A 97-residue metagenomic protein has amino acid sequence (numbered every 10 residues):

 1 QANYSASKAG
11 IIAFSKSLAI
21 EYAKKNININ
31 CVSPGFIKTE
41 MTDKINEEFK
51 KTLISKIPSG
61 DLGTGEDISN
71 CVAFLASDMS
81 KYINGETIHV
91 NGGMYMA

Functional and structural regions predicted by a protein language model:
A2: Cytosolic ligand/metal-binding cores
S7, S15: Active-site helix of classical SDR
I12, N30-K44: Short, flexible catalytic-loop segment of classical short-chain dehydrogenase/reductase
A13-F14, E21, D67, F74: Structural preference for long, well-ordered alpha-helical segments within the folded cores of structured domains
I20-K24, K81: Alpha-helical segment proximal to the catalytic Tyr-Lys
K25, N30, E86: Rossmann-like NAD(H)/NADP(H) cofactor-binding core
E48-D67: Catalytic Tyr-x(3-8)-Lys segment
D61-M96: C-terminal substrate-recognition "lid" of short-chain dehydrogenase/reductases
